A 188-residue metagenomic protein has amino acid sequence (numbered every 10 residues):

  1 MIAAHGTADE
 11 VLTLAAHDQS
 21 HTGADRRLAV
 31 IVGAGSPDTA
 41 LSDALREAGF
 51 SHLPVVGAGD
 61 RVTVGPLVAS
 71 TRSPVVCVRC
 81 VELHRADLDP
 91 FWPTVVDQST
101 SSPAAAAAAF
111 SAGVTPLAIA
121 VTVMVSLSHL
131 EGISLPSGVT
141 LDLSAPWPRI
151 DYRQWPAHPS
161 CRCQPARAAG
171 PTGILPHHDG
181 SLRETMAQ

Functional and structural regions predicted by a protein language model:
M1-G6, V11, R26-Q188: Glycine-rich phosphate/adenylate-binding loop
A16-R26: Short acidic low-complexity segments
